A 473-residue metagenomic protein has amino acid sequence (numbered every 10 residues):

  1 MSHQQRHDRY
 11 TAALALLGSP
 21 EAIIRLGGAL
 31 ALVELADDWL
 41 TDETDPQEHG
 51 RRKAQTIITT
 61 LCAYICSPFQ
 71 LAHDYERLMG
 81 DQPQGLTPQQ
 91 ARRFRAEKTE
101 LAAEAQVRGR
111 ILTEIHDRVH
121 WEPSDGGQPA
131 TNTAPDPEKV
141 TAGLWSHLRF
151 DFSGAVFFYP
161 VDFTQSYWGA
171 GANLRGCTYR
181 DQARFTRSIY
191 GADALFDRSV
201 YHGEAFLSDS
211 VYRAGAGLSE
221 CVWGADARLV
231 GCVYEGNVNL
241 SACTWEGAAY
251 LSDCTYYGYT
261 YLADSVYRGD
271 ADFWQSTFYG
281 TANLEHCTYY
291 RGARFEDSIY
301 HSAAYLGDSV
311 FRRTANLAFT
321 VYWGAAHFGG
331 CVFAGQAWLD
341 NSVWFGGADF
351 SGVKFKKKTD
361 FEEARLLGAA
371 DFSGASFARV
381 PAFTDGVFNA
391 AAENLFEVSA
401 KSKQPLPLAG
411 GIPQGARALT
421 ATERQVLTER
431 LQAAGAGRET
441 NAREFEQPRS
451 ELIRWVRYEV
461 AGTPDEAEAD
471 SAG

Functional and structural regions predicted by a protein language model:
M1-Q5: Transmembrane signal-anchor/signal-peptide helices with a preference for the extracytoplasmic
D8-A15, P20-V33, D38-G473: N-terminal leader/targeting and pre-domain segments
